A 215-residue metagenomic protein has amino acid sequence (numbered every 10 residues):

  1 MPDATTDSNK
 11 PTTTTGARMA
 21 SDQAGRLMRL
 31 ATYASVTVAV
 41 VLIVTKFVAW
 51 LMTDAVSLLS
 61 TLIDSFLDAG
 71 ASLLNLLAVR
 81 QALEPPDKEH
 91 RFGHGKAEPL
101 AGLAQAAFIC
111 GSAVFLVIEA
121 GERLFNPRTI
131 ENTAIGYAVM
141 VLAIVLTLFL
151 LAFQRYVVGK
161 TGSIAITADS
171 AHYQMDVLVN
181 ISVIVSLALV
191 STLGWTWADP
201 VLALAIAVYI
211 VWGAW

Functional and structural regions predicted by a protein language model:
P2-V40, T45, M52-W215: Alpha-helical transmembrane segments and adjacent TM-loop junctions that form the membrane-embedded core of multi-pass
